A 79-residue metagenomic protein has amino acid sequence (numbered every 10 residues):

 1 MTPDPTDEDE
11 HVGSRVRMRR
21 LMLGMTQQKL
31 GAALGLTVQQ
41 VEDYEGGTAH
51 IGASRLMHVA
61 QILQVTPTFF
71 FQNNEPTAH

Functional and structural regions predicted by a protein language model:
M1-H11: A detector for short, charged/polar N-terminal pre-domain segments
S14-K29, A33, H58: Short basic helix-loop element that most often maps to the first helix and adjoining turn of HTH DNA-binding modules
V16, L30-G31, V41-Y44, F70: Conserved hydrophobic/aromatic packing and binding residues within compact polymer-binding modules
L34-I51: Recognition helix of helix-turn-helix/homeodomain-like DNA-binding domains that insert into the DNA major groove
T48-A60: Short, basic-rich loop-to-helix N-cap that marks the start of a DNA-contacting helix
Q64-H79: Short C-terminal boundary/hinge segments that cap the last helix of small helical domains
